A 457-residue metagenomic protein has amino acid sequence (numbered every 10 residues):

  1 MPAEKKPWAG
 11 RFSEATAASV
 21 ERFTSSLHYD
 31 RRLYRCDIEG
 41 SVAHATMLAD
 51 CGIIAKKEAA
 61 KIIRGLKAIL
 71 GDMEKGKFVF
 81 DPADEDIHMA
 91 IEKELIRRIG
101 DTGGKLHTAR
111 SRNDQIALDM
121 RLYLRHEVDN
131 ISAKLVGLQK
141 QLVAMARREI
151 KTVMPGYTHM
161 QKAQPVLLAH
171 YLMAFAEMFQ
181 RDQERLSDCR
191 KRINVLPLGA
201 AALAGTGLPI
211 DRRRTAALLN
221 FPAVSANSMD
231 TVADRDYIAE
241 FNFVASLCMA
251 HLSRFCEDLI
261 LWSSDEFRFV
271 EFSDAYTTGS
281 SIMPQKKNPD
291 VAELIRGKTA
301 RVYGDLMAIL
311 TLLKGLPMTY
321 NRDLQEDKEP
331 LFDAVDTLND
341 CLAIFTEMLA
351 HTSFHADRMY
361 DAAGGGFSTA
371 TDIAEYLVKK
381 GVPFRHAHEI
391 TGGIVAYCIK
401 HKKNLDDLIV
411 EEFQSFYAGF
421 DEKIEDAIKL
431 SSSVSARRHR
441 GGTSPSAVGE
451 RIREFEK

Functional and structural regions predicted by a protein language model:
P2-G205, I210-A217, T278-G279, D290 (+3 more regions): A helix-coil-helix interface module used to build multimeric assemblies and to scaffold catalytic/cofactor sites
P2-G40, D101-T102, M283-K457: Glycine-rich cofactor/substrate-binding loops
S41, H88, E92, I238-F241 (+2 more regions): Short runs of predominantly hydrophobic/aromatic residues within well-ordered alpha helices that form helix-helix
H44-I54, Y123, H170, A239-L247 (+1 more regions): Short, well-ordered beta-strand elements within core beta-sheets of diverse protein domains
A49, L66-K77, L95, I99 (+20 more regions): Structural signal for hydrophobic packing residues in well-ordered secondary-structure cores of soluble enzyme domains
I53-I54, F78, F267-R268, P383 (+1 more regions): Conserved hydrophobic residue
M120, R125-V128, S132, P155 (+4 more regions): Charged, flexible cofactor/metal-binding loops and thiol motifs
